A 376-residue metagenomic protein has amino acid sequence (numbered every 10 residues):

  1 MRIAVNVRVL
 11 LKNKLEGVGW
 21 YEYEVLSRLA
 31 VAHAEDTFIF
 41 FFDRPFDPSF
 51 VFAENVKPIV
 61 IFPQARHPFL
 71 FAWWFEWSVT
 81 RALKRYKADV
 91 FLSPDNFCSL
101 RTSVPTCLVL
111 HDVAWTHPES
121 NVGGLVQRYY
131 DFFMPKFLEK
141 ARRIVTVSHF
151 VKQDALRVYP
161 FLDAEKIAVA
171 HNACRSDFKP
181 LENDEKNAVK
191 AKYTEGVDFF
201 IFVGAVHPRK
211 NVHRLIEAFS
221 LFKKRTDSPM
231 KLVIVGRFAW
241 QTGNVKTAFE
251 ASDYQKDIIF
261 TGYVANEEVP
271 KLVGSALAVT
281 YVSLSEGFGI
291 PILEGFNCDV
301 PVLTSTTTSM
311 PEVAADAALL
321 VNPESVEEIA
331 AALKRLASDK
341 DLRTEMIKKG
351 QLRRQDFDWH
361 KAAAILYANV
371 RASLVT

Functional and structural regions predicted by a protein language model:
M1-T376: Carbohydrate transferase catalytic cores enriched for Leloir-type hexosyltransferases
